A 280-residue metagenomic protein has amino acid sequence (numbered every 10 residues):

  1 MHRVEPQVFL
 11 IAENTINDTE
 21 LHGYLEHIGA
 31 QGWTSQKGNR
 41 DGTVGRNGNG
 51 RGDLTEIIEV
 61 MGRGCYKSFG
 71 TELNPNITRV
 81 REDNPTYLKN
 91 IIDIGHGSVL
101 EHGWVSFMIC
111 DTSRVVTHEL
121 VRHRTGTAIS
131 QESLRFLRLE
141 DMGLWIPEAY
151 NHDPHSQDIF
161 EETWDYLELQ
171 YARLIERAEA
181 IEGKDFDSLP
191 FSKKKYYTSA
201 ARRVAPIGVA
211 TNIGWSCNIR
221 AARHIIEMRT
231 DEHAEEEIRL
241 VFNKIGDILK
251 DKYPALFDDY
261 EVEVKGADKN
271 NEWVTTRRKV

Functional and structural regions predicted by a protein language model:
M1-V280: Family-specific signature for flavin-dependent thymidylate synthase
